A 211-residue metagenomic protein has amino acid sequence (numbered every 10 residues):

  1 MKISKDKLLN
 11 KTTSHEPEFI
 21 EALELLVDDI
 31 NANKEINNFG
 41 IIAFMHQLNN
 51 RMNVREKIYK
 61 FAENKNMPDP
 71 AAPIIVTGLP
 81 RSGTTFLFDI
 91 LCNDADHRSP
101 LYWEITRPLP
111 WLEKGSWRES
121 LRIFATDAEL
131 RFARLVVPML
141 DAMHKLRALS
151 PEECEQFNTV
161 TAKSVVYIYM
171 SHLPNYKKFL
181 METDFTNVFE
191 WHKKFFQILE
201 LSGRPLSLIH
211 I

Functional and structural regions predicted by a protein language model:
M1-T12: Extracellular/lumenal mucin-like low-complexity stalks
T13-R51: Charged, amphipathic alpha-helical linker segments immediately N-terminal to NTP-binding catalytic cores
F44-N64: N-terminal pre-Walker A segment at the start of P-loop NTPase domains
K65-A71: Phosphate-binding P-loop
V76-C92: Glycine-rich phosphate-binding P-loop
D94-W103: Post-Walker A helix-loop "phosphate-sensing" segment adjacent to the P-loop in P-loop NTPases
T106-S207: PAPS-dependent sulfation machinery
I209-I211: Conserved small/polar residues in nucleotide/adenosyl-binding loops
